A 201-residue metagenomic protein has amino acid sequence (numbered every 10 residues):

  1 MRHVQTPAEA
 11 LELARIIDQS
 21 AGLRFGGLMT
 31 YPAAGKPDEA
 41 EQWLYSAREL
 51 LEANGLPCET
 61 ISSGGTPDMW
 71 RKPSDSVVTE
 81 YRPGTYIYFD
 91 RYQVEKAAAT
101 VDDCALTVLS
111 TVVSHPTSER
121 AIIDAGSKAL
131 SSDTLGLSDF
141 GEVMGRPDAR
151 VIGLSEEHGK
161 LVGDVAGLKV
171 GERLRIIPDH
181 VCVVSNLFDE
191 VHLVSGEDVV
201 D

Functional and structural regions predicted by a protein language model:
M1-T100: Active-site loop/helix belt of alpha/beta enzymes
R15-Q19, L50-L51, T85-F89, A105-L109 (+4 more regions): Glycine-rich loops and low-complexity Gly/Arg-rich segments that provide flexible linkers or classic glycine-based
I17, I61, Y81-P83, V112 (+3 more regions): Generic structural hydrophobic/aromatic packing signal, biased to beta-strands
A21, N54-G55, P73-S74, C104-A105 (+3 more regions): Solvent-exposed alpha-helices and their adjacent loops that cap or buttress functional pockets in soluble metabolic
P67-G145: Active-site loop ensemble at the mouth of alpha/beta enzyme cores that anchors a bound cofactor
P116-D201: C-terminal accessory subdomain/extension
